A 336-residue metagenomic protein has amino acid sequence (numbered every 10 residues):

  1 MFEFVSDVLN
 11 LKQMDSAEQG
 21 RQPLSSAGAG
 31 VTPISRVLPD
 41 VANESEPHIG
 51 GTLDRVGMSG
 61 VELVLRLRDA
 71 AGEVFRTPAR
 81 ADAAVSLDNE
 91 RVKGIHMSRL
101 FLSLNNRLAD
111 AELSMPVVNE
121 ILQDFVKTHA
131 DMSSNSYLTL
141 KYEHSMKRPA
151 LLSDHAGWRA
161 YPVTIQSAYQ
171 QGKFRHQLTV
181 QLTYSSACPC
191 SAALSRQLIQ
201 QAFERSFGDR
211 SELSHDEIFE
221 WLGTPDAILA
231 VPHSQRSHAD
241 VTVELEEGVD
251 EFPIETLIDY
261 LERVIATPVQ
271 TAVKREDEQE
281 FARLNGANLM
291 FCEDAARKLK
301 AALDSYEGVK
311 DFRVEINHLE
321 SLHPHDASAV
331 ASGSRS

Functional and structural regions predicted by a protein language model:
F2-S336: N-terminal intrinsically disordered, cationic/polar leader segments that include organellar targeting peptides
